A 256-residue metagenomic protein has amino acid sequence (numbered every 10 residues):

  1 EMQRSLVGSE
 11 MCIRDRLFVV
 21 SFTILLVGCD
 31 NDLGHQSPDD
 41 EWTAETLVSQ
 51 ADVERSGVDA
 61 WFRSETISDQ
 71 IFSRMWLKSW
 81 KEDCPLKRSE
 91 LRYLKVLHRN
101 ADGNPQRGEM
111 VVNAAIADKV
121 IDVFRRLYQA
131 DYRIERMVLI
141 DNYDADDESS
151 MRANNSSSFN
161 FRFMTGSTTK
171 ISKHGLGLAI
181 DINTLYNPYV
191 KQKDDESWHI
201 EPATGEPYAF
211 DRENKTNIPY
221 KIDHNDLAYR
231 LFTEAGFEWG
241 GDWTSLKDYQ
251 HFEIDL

Functional and structural regions predicted by a protein language model:
E1-D15: Single conserved hydrophobic/aromatic residue that forms the stacking wall/gate of nucleotide- or nucleobase-binding
M2, V123, L227-A228: Residues within well-ordered alpha-helices
L26-G28: C-terminal motif of bacterial Sec signal peptides marking the signal peptidase cleavage site
D30-D32: Bacterial signal peptide processing site
P38-T43, M164-I171, L176-L256: Catalytic cores and adjacent binding grooves of peptidoglycan-active enzymes
E41-H98, N104-Q106, S172: Compositionally biased intrinsically disordered regions enriched in Thr/Gly
D69, E135-M137, D141-I171, L231-G240: Conserved short secondary-structure elements within globular domains
L86-M151: Active-site acidic/histidine clusters and adjacent loop/turn architecture that either coordinate catalytic ions
